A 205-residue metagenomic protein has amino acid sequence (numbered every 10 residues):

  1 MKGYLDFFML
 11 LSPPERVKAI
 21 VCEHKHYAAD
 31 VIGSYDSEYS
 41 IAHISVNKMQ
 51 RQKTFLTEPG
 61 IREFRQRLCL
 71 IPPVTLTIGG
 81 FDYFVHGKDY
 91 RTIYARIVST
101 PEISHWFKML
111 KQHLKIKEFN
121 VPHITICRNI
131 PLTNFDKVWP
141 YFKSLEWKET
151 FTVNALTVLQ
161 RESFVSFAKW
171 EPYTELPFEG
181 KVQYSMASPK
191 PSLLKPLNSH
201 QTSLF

Functional and structural regions predicted by a protein language model:
M1-T75, S99-E149, A155, F167-F205: Basic, often amphipathic N-terminal segments
T75-D82: A short, structured active-site edge motif that brings together acidic residues
D82-Y94: Short, basic/glycine-rich phosphate-binding loops at helix/coil junctions that contact nucleotide phosphates
E162-F164: A short, acidic, flexible beta-alpha connecting loop/helix-capping segment that sits on the rim of active
